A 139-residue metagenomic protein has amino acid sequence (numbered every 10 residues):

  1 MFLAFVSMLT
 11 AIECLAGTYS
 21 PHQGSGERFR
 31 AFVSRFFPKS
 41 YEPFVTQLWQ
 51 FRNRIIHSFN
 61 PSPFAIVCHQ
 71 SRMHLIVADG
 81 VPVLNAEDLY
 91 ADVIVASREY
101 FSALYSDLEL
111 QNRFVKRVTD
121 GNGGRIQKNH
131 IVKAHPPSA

Functional and structural regions predicted by a protein language model:
M1-R35: Short, contiguous, well-structured surface segments enriched in hydrophobic/aromatic residues
F2, K39-P43, G80, L84: Short, solvent-exposed segments of well-ordered alpha helices
V6-L9, E27, T46, Q50 (+2 more regions): A structural signal for well-ordered alpha-helical segments within the folded catalytic domains of diverse enzymes
E13-S20, F37-P38, I56, N60 (+1 more regions): Hydrophobic/aromatic-lined pockets within catalytic cores
Q23-F37, V67-D79: Short, charged amphipathic alpha-helical segments flanked by flexible coils
E42-C68: Histidine-centered, metal-coordinating catalytic motifs and their short helical/loop contexts
C68-A139: Amphipathic, Lys/Arg-enriched alpha-helical patches that create a basic surface for binding polyanionic ligands
